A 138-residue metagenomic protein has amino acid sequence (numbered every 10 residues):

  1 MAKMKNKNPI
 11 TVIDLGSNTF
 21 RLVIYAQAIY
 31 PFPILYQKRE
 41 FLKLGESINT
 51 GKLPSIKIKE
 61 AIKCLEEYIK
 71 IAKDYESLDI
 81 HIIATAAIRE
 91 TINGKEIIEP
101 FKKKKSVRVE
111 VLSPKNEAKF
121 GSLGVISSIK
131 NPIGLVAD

Functional and structural regions predicted by a protein language model:
M1-S17, V23-A137: Nucleotide/phosphate-binding catalytic cleft detector across ATP-hydrolyzing and phosphate-transferring enzymes
